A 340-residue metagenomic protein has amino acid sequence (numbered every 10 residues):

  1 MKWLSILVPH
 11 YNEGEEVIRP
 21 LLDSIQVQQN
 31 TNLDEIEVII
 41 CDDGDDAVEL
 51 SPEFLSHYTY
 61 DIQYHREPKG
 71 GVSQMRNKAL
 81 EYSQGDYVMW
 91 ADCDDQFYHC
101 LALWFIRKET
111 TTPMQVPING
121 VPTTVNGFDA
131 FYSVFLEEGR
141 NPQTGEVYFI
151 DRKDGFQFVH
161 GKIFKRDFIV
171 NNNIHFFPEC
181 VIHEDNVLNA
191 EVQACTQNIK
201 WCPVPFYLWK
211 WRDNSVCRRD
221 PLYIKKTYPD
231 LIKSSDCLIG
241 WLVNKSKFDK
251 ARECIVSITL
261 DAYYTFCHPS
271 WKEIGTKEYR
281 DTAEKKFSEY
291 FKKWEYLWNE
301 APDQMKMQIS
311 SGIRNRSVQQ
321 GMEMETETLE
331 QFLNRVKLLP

Functional and structural regions predicted by a protein language model:
W3-S5, S24, E37, V187: Cell-envelope/extracellular polymer assembly enzymes that use nucleotide-activated donors
L4-G14, L21, Q28, C41: A conserved hydrophobic helix/loop-capping motif in glycosyltransferases and polysaccharide synthases
L22-R66: Acidic donor-binding segment of Leloir-type glycosyltransferases
Y64, M114, W271-P340: Membrane-interface aromatic/basic loop that binds lipid-linked glycans or pyrophosphate carriers, typified by
E67-S83: Glycine-rich, basic loop-to-helix element that forms the pyrophosphate-binding segment of sugar-nucleotide handling
V72, C93-C202, Y207-K226: Donor-binding/catalytic cores of nucleotide-activated saccharide and glycerol-phosphate transferases/polymerases
V88: Short aromatic/hydrophobic "clamp" motif used to bind/position activated sugar donors
P205-D213, R218-D249, T265-H268, E273 (+1 more regions): Catalytic core of nucleotide-sugar-dependent glycosyltransferases
